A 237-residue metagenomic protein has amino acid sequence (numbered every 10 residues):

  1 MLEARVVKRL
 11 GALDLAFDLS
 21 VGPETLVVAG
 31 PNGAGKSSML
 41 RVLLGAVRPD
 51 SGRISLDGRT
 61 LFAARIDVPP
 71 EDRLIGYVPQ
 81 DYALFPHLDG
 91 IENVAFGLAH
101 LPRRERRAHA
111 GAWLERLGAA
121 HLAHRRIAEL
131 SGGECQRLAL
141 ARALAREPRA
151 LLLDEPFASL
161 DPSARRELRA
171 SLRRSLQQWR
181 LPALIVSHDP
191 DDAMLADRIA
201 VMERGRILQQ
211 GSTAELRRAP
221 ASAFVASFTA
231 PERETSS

Functional and structural regions predicted by a protein language model:
R59-A63, E105-L122, R173-R174: Conserved ABC ATPase "signature" region
T60-G76, H100-R103, L216-P220: ABC ATPase NBD coupling module
L88-R107, R116: ABC-type ATPase nucleotide-binding domains, specifically the catalytic core motifs of the NBD
R126-L130, E134: Conserved ABC ATPase signature
A145-R149: A short, proline-enriched helix->beta-strand linker immediately N-terminal to the Walker B motif in ABC-type P-loop
G205-R206: Conserved ABC ATPase "signature" C-loop
Q210-G211, A219: ABC ATPase "signature
